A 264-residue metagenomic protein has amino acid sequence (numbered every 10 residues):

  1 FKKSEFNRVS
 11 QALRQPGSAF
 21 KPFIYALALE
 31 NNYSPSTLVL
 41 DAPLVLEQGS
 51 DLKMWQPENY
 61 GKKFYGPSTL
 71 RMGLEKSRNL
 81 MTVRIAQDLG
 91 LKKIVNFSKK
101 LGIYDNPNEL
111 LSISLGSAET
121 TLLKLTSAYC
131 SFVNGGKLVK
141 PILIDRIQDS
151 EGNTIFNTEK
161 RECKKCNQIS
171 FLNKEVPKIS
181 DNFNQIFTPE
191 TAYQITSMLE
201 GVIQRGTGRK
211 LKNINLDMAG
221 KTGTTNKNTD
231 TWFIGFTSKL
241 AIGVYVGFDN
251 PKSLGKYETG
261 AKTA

Functional and structural regions predicted by a protein language model:
F1-F20, A26-S68, K76, K92-I113 (+4 more regions): Short pre-catalytic segments that frame enzyme active sites
F1-R8, F20, M72, K76 (+1 more regions): A penicillin-recognizing enzyme superfamily signal
Y25-A26, V83, V95, T126-Y129 (+1 more regions): Predominant activation on well-ordered alpha-helical scaffold segments within soluble catalytic domains
L40, I85, G255-E258: Short, solvent-exposed loop/turn segments at secondary-structure boundaries
N79-K99, T222: A small/polar active-site loop signature that marks catalytic segments
M81, G102-D105, I203-G206: Structural motif corresponding to the C-terminal cap of alpha-helices
S112-T120: A glycine-rich, coil/turn loop motif that links secondary-structure elements
